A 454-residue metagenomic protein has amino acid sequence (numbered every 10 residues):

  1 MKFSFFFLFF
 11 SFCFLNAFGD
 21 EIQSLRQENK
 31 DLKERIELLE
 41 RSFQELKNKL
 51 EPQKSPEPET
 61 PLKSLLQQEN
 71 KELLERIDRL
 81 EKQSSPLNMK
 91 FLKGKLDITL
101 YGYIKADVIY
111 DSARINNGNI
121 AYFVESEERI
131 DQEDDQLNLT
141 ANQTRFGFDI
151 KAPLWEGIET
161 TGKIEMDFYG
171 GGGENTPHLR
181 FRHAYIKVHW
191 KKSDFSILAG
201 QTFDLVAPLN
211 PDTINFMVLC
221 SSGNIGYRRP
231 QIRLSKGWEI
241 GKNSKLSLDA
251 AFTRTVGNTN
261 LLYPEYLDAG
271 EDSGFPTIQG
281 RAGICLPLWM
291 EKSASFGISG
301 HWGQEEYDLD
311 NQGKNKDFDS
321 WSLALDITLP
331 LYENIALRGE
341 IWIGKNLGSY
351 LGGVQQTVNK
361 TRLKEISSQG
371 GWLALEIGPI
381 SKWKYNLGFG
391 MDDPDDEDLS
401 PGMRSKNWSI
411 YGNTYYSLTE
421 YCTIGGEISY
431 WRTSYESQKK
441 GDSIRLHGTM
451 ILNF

Functional and structural regions predicted by a protein language model:
K2-L8: Sec-dependent signal peptide recognition, specifically the positively charged N-region followed immediately by
F18-N117: N-terminal periplasmic/intermembrane-space "pro-region" immediately following the signal or transit peptide
M89-I120, S126-N258, G274-P287, T328-Y332 (+4 more regions): Outer membrane beta-barrel
D111, P153, F168-G173, T202-P208 (+8 more regions): Sequence/structural signature of outer-membrane beta-barrel proteins
D135-N138, G173-H178, C220-G226, D268-F275 (+4 more regions): Replace "Gram-negative outer membrane beta-barrel proteins" with "bacterial and organellar outer membrane beta-barrel
F275, G280-R404: Detector for outer-membrane/organellar transmembrane beta-barrel domains, recognizing the amphipathic beta-strand
Y416, G441-F454: Outer-membrane beta-barrel "beta-signal"
